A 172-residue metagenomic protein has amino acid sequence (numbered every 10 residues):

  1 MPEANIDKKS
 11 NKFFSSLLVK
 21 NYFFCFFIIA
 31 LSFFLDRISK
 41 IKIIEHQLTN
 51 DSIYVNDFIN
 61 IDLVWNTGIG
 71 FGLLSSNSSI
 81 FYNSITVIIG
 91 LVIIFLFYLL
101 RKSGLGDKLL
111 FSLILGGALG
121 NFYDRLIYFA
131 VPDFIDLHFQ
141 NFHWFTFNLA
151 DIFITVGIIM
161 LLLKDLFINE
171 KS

Functional and structural regions predicted by a protein language model:
M1-S172: Alpha-helical transmembrane bundles and membrane-interface segments of multipass inner-membrane proteins
